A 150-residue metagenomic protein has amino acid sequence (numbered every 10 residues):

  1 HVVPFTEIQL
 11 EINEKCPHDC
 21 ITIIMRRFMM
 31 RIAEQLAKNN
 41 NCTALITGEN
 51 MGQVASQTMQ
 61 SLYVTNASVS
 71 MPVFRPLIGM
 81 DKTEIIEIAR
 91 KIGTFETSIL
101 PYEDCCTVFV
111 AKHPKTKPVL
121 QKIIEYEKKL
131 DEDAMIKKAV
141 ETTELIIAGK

Functional and structural regions predicted by a protein language model:
H1-K15, Y102-D104: A conserved beta-strand->alpha-helix junction
H1-V2, F74-M80, K112-P118: Short, exposed beta-strand "edge-strand" segments with a Pro/Gly-rich flavor and a Y/T-containing core
V3-T6, T47-G48, P76, I99-L100 (+1 more regions): Generic beta-strand/beta-sheet core signal
Q9-L10, K15-E87, K91-I92, K138-E144: Active-site adenylate/phosphate-handling loop in enzymes that bind or generate adenylated species
C42, T58, L62-M71, I92-K150: Peripheral terminal appendages
